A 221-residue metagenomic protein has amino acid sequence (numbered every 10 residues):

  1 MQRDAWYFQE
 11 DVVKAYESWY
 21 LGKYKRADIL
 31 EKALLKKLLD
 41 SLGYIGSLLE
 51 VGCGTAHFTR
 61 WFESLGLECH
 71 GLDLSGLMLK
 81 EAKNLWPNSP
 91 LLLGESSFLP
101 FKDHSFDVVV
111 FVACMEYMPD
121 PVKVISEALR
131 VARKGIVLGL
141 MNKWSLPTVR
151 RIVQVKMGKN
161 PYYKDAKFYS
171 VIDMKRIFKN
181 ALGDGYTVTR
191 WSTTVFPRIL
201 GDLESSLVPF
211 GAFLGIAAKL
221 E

Functional and structural regions predicted by a protein language model:
M1-G43, H57, W61: Conserved class I S-adenosyl-L-methionine
L49, T55-F98: Class I SAM-dependent methyltransferase SAM/SAH-binding core
V110: A conserved beta-strand element that flanks and buttresses the S-adenosyl-L-methionine
A113-E116: Short catalytic micro-motifs in class I SAM-dependent methyltransferases
V122-K134: A short glycine-rich, Lys/Arg-flanked "PGG" loop and its adjoining helix->strand segment in the class I
G135-P161: Conserved class I S-adenosyl-L-methionine
D165-W191: Short alpha-helix
G185-E221: A C-terminal cap/extension of S-adenosyl-L-methionine-dependent methyltransferases that defines the acceptor-substrate
